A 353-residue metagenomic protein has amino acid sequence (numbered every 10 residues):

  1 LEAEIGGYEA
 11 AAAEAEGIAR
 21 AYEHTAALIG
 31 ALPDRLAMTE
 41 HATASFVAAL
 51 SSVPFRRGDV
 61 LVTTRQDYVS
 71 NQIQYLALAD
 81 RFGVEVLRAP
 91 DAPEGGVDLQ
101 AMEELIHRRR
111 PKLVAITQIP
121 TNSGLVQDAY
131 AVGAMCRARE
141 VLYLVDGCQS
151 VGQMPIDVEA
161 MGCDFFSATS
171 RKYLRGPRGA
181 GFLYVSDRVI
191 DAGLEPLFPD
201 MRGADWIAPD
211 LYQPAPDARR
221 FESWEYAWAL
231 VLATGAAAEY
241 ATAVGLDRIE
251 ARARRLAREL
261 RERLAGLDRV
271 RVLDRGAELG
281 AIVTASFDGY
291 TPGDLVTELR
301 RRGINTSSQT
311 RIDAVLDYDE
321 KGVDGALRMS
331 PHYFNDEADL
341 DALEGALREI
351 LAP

Functional and structural regions predicted by a protein language model:
L1-P353: Pyridoxal 5′-phosphate
